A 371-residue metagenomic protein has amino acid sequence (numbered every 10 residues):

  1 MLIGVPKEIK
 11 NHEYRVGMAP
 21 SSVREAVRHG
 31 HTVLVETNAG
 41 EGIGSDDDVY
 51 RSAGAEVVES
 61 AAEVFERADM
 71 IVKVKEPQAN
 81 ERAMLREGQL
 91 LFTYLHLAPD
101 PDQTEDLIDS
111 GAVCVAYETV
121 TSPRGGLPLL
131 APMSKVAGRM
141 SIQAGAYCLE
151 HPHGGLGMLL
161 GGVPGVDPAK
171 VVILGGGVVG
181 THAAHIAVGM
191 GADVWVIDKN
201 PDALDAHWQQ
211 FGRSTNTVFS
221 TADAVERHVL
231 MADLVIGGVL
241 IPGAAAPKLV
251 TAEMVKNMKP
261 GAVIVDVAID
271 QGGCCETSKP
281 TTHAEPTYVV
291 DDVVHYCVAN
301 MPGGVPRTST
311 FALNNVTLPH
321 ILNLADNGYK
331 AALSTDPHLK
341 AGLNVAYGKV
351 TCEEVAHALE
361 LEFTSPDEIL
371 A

Functional and structural regions predicted by a protein language model:
L2, E8, A79-A169, V298-N300: Glycine/serine-rich phosphate-binding loop and adjoining beta1-alpha1 elements at the start of nucleotide-handling
L2-S110: An N-terminal-biased, well-structured beta-alpha scaffold segment characteristic of Rossmann-like dinucleotide-binding
P6-S45, P152-L240: Glycine-rich phosphate/diphosphate-binding loop of Rossmann-like nucleotide-binding domains
V23, D47, T104, I142 (+4 more regions): Generic hydrophobic/aromatic pocket-lining and core-packing "Φ" positions
D69, K75-E76, L95-H96, T221 (+3 more regions): Short glycine-/small-residue-rich Rossmann-like dinucleotide-binding loops
E76, V136, G177-V179: Residue-level detector of alpha-helix initiation sites
E118-L159, I269, C274-A371: Adenosine-phosphate binding glycine-rich loop
Q209-D291: Rossmann-like adenosine-cofactor binding region
